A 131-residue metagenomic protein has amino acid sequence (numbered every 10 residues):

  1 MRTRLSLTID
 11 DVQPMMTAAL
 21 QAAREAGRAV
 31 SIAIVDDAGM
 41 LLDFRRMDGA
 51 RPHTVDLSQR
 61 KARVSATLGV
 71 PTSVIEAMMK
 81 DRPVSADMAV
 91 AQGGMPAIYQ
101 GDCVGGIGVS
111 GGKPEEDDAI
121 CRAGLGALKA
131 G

Functional and structural regions predicted by a protein language model:
M1-G131: Flexible, solvent-exposed loop/hinge segments and secondary-structure transition points
